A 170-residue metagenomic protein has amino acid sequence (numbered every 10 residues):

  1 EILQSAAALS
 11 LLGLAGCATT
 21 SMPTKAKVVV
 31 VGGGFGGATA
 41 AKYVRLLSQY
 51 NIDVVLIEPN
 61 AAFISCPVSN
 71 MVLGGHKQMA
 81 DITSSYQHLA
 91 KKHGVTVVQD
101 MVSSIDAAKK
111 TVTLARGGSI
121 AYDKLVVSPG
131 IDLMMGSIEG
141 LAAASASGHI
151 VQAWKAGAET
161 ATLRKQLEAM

Functional and structural regions predicted by a protein language model:
E1-T19: N-terminal export signals
T20-T96, A144-S145: Beta1-alpha1 glycine-rich phosphate/pyrophosphate-binding loop at the start of Rossmann-like nucleotide-binding domains
G37, S104, D132-L133: Glycine-rich nucleotide phosphate-binding loop and flanking beta-alpha elements of Rossmann-like dinucleotide-binding
D100-A108: A conserved short coil-to-beta-strand element within the FAD-binding core of flavoproteins
L114, V127-S128: Redox-cofactor binding/interface segments in oxidoreductases and associated redox assembly factors
R116-K124: Core beta-strand elements of the Rossmann-like FAD/NAD(P) dinucleotide-binding domain in flavoenzyme oxidoreductases
P129-M170: Glycine-rich dinucleotide-binding loop and its adjacent helix/turn
